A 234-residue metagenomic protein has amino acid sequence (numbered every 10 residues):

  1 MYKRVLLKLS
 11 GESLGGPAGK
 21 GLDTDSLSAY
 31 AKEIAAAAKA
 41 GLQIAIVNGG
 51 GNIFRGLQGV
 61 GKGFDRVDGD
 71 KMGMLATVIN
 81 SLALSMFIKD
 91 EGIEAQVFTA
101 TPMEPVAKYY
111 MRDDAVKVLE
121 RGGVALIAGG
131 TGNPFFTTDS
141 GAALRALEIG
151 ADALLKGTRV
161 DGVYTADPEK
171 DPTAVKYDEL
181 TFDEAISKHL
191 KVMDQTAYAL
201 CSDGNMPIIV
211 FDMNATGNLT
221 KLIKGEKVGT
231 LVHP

Functional and structural regions predicted by a protein language model:
M1-P234: C-terminal catalytic "cap/lid" subdomain
